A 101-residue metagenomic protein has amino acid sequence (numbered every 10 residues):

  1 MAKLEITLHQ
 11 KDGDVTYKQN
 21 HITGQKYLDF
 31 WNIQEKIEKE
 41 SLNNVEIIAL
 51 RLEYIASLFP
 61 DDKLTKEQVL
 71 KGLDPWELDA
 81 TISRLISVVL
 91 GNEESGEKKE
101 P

Functional and structural regions predicted by a protein language model:
M1-H9: Short, intrinsically disordered N-terminal pre-domain segments
Q10-D14: Glycine-centered tight beta-turn/hairpin loop motif at sheet-sheet or coil-to-beta transitions
V15-Q19: Short beta-strand segments
H21-P101: Short, surface-exposed, charged amphipathic helix/loop patches that serve as local interaction elements
